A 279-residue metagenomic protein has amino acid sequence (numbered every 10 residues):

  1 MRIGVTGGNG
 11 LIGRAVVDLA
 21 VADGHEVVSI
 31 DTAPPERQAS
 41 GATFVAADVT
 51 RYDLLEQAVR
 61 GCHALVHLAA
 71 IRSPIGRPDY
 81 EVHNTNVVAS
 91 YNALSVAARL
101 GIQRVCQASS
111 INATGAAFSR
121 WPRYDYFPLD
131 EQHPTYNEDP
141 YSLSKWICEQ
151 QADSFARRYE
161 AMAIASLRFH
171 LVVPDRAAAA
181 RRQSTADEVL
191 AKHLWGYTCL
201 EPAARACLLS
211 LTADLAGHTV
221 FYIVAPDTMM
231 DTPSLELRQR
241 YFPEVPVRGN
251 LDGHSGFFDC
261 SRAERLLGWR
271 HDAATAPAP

Functional and structural regions predicted by a protein language model:
I3-D23: N-terminal Rossmann NAD(P)H-binding glycine-rich loop of SDR-like oxidoreductase domains
E36, A47-T85: NAD(P)H-binding glycine-rich loop region in Rossmannoid oxidoreductase-like domains and their noncatalytic homologs
T50, E81-A89, L143-S144, T198: Glycine-rich NAD(P)-binding loop of the Rossmann-fold in SDR/ketoreductase-type enzymes
L65, R77-C106: NAD(P)-cofactor binding segment of oxidoreductase domains
N84, R120-Y159: Catalytic helix-loop patch of NAD(P)-dependent Rossmann-fold dehydrogenases
N92-E138: Conserved Rossmann-fold NAD(P)-dependent oxidoreductase catalytic core, especially the SDR/UDP-sugar
L171-D187, H193-T219: Alpha-helical substrate-binding/gating segment
E201-P279: C-terminal substrate-binding subdomain of Rossmann-fold SDR/epimerase-dehydratase oxidoreductases
